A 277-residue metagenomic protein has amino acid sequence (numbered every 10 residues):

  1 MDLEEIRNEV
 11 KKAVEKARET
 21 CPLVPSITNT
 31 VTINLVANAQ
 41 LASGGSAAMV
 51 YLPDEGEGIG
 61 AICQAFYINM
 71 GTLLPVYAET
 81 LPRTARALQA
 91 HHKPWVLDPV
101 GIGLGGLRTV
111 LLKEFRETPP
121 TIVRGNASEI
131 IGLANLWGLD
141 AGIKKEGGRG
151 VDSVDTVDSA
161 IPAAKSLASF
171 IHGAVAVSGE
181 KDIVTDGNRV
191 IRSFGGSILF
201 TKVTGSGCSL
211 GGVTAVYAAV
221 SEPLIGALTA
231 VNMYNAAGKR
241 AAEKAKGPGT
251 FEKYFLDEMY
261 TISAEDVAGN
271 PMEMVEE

Functional and structural regions predicted by a protein language model:
M1-M49: Glycine-rich phosphate/adenosyl-contacting loop at the front of the ribokinase-like
D2-E15, G173-G195, A268: Acidic-glycine-rich active-site phosphate/pyrophosphate-binding loop
E5-N8, A236-E277: Charged C-terminal helix
A39-H91: Active-site cofactor/substrate anionic-group-binding motifs, chiefly glycine- and Lys/Arg-rich phosphate-binding loops
Y77-N126: Glycine/small-residue-rich loop that forms an oxyanion/phosphate-binding "nest" at active or ligand-binding sites
L107-V190: Conserved phosphate/ATP/ADP-binding segment of small-molecule kinases
F194-T204: Short pre-catalytic strand/loop immediately N-terminal to key active-site residues, enriched for Gly-Thr
T204, V213-D257: Conserved post-catalytic alpha-helical subdomain immediately downstream of the catalytic base and nucleotide-binding
